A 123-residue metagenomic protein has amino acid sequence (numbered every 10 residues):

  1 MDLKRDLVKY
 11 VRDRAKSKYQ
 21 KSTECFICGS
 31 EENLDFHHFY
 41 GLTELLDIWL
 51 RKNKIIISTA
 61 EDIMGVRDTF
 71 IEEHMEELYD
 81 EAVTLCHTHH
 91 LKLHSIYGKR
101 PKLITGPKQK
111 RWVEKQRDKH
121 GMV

Functional and structural regions predicted by a protein language model:
D2-D6, H90-V123: C-terminal/domain-terminus segments
D2-K16, M64-I71: Short Cys/His-rich Zn2+-coordinating modules
K9-I57, T88: Short cysteine-rich loop/turn motifs with clustered Cys
R12, K21, C28, E72 (+3 more regions): Intrinsically disordered, low-complexity regions enriched in small/polar residues
K52-E76, E114-V123: Short Fe-S-cluster ligation motifs
A60-V66, E73-I104: Short Cys/His-centered divalent metal-binding micro-motifs
